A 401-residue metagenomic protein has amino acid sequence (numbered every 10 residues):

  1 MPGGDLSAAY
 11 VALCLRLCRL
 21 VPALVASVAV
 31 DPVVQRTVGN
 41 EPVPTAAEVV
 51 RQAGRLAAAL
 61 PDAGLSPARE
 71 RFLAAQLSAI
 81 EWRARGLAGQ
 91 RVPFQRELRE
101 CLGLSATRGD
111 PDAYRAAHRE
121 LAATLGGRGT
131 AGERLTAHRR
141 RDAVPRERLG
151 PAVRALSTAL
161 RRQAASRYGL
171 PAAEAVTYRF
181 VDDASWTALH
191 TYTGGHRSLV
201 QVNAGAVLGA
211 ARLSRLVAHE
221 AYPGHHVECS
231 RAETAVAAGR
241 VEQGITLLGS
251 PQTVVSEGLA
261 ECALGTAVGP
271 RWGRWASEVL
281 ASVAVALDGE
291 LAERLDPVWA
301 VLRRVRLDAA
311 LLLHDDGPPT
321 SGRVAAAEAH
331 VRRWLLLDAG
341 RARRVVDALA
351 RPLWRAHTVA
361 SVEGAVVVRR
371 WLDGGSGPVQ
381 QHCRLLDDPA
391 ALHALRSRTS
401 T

Functional and structural regions predicted by a protein language model:
M1-T401: N-terminal maturation segment of proteins
